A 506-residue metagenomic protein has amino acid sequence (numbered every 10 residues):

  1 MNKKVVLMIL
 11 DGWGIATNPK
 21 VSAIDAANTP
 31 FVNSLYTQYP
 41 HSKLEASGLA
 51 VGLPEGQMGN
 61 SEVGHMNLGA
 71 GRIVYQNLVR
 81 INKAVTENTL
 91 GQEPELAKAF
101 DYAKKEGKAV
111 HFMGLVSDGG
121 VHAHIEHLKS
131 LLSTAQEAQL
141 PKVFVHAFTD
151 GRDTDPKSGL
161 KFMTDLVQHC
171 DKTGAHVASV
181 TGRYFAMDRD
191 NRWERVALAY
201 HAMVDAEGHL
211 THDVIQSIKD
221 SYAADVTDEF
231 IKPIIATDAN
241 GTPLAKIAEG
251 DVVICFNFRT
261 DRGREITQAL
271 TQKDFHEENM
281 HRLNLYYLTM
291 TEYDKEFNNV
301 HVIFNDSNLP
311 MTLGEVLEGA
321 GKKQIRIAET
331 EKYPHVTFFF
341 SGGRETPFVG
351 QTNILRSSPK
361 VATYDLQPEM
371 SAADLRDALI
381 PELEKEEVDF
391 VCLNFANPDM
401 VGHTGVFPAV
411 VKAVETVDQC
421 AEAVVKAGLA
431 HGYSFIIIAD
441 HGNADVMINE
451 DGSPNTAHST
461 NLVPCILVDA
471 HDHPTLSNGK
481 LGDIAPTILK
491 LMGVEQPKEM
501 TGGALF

Functional and structural regions predicted by a protein language model:
M1-F506: Feature captures the catalytic ectodomains and active-site-proximal regions of enzymes that hydrolyze or transfer
